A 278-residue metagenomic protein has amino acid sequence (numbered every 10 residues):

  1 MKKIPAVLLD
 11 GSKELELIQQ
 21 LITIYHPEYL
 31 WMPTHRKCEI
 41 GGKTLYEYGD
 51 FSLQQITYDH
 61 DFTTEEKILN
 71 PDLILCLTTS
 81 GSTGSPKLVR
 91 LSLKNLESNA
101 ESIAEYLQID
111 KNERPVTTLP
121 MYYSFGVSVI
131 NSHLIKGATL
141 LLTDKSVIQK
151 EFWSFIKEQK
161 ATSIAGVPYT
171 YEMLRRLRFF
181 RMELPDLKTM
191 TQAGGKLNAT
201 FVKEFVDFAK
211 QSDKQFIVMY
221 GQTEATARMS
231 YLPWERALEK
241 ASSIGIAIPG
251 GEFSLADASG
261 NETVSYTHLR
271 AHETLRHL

Functional and structural regions predicted by a protein language model:
M1-K2, V7, I24, Y123 (+1 more regions): Short hydrophobic alpha-helices that are characteristic scaffold elements of the AMP-binding
I4-L21, T34-R36, A138-Q159: ATP-dependent adenylate-forming carboxylate-activation enzymes
E47-L73, A100: Flexible, low-complexity linker/hinge segments
E66, P71-E101, L278: Conserved AMP-binding A3 loop
T79, T267-H277: Conserved small/polar residues in nucleotide/adenosyl-binding loops
E97-R114, S124-S163, G250: Conserved AMP-binding/adenylation subdomain of ANL enzymes
A161-G166, R175-E239, E252: Gly/Ser/Thr-rich phosphate-binding loop
S254-L269: Conserved beta-loop-beta connector loops within the AMP-binding
